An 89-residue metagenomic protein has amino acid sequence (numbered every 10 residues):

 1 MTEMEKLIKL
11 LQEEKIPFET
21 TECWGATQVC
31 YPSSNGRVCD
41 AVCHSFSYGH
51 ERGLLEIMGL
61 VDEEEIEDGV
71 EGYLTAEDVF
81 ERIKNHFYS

Functional and structural regions predicted by a protein language model:
M1-I8, E13, G59-S89: Mixed-charge, Lys/Arg-enriched low-complexity segments
I16-E56: Amphipathic, interaction-prone secondary-structure segments
